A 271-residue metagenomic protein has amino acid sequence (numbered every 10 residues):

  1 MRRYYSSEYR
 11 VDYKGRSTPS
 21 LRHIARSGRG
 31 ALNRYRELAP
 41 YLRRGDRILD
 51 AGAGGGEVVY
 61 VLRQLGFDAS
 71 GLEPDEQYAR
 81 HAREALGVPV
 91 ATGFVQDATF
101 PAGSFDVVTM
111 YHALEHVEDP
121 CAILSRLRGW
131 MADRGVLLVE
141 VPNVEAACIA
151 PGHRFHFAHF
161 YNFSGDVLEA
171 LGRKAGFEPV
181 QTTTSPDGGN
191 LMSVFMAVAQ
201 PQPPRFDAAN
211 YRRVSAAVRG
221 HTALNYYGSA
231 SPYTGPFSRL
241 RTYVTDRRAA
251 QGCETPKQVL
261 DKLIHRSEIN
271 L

Functional and structural regions predicted by a protein language model:
M1-G103, V107-Y111, C121, P204-L271: Conserved N-terminal segment of class I S-adenosyl-L-methionine
P74, V141-N143, F163, V180-T182 (+1 more regions): Catalytic cores of nucleotide-enabled group-transfer and carboxylate-activating enzymes in metabolic and assembly-line
H112-H116: A short His-aromatic
E118-A122, I149: Short N-terminal helix/helix-N-cap motif within the alpha/beta-hydrolase-1
C121-V136: A short glycine-rich, Lys/Arg-flanked "PGG" loop and its adjoining helix->strand segment in the class I
V139-R173: Short, glycine-/aromatic-enriched active-site segment of Class I SAM-dependent methyltransferases
A175, T184-R219: Core SAM-dependent methyltransferase catalytic element
